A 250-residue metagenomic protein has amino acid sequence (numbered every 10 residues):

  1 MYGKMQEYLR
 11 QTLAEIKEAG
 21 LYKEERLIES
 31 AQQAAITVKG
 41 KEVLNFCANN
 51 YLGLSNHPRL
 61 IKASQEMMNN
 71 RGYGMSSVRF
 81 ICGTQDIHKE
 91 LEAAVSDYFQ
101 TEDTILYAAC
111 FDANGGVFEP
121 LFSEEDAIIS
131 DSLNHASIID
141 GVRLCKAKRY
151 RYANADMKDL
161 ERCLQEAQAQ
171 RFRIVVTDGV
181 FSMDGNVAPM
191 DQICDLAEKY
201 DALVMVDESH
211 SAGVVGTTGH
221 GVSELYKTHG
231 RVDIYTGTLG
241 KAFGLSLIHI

Functional and structural regions predicted by a protein language model:
L9-Q11, E15-Y73, A202: N-terminal "arm"/small-domain region of PLP-dependent enzymes with the aminotransferase-like
G53-L54, I81-T84, A136, V180-D184 (+1 more regions): Short, small-residue-enriched loops and turns at beta-alpha junctions that line or gate enzyme active sites
K62, E66-C110: Conserved N-terminal alpha-helix of the aminotransferase class I/II PLP-enzyme fold
V117-A136: Conserved PLP-anchoring active-site segment centered on the Schiff-base-forming lysine
E124, L144-K146, R231: Short, structured coil segments at secondary-structure junctions
Y150, N154-V206: Active-site phosphate-binding strand-loop segment of PLP-dependent enzymes
D201, G221-G240: Conserved active-site segment immediately N-terminal to the catalytic lysine that forms the internal aldimine
H249-I250: Conserved small/polar residues in nucleotide/adenosyl-binding loops
